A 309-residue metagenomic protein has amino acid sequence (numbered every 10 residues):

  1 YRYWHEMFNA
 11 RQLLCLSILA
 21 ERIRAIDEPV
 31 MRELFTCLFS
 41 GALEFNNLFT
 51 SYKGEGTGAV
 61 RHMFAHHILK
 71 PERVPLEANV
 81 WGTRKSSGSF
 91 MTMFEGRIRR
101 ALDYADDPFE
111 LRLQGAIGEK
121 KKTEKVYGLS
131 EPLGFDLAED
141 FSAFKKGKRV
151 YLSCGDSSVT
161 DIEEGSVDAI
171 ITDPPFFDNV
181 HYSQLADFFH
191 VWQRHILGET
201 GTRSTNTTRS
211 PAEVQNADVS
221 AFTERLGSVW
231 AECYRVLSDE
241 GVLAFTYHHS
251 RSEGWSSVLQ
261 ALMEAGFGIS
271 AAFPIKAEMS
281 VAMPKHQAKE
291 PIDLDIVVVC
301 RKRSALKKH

Functional and structural regions predicted by a protein language model:
Y1-E163, Y182-Q215, V229, E253-G254 (+6 more regions): Nucleic-acid modification enzymes, centered on SAM-dependent nucleic-acid methyltransferases
L16, F35, S157-L185, C233-V236 (+2 more regions): Conserved proline-anchored active-site loop of SAM-dependent methyltransferases that bridges a beta-strand
L16, V219, T223-L226: A conditional alpha-helix N-cap/helix-loop micro-motif detector
V180, A217-F222, F245-E253: Acceptor-substrate binding/catalytic loop of class I
H190-Q193, T223-D239, Q260-A265: A short glycine-rich, Lys/Arg-flanked "PGG" loop and its adjoining helix->strand segment in the class I
V242: Short glycine-centered segments of the SAM/dcSAM-binding site in methyltransferase folds
S257: Short Gly/charged-rich anion-binding patches and loops
